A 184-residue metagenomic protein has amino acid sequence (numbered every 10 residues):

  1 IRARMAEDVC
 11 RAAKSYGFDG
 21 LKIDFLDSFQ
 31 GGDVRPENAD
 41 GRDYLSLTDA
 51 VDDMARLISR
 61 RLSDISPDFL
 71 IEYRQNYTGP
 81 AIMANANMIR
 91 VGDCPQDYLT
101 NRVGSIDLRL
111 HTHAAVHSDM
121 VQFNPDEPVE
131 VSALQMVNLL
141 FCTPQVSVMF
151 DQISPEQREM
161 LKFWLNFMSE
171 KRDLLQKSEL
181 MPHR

Functional and structural regions predicted by a protein language model:
I1, S28-D52, I58: Aromatic- and acidic-residue-enriched carbohydrate-binding clefts of CAZyme catalytic domains
I1-S15, R102-D107: Active-site-adjacent "subsite" loops/lids of carbohydrate-active enzymes
A6-P36: Active-site groove signature of glycoside hydrolases
G17, R42, P67: Short coil/turn segments at beta-strand junctions that form active-site/ligand-binding loops
D27, G31, N38-A39, D97 (+1 more regions): Alpha-helix boundary/capping detector
D52-R184: Active-site-proximal substrate-binding groove within the catalytic cores of carbohydrate-active enzymes
